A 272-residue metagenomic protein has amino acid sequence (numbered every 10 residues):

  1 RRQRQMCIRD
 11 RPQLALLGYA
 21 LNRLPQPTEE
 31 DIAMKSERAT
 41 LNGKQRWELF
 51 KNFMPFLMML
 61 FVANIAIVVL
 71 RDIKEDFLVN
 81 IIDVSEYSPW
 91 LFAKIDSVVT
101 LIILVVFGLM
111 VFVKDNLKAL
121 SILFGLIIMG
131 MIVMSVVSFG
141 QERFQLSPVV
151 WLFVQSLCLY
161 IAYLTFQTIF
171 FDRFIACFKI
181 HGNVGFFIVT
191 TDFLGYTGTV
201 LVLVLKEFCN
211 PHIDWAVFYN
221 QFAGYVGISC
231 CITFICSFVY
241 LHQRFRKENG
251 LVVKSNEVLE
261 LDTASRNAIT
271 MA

Functional and structural regions predicted by a protein language model:
Q3-I8: Short, small-residue-biased leader/transition segments that mark boundaries at the very start of proteins
L14-R23, L205-H212, G224-N256: Multi-pass alpha-helical transporter architecture, strongest for 12-TM Major Facilitator/SLC carriers used
L49-L70: Pair of pore-lining "gating" transmembrane helices in MFS-fold secondary transporters
D72-W90: Short amphipathic helix-loop junctions that connect adjacent transmembrane helices in Major Facilitator Superfamily/SLC
P89-D115, G130: Transmembrane alpha-helices of Major Facilitator/SLC transporters
A119-L164: C-terminal transmembrane helical hairpin of 12-TM major facilitator-type secondary transporters
A162-F178: Intracellular juxtamembrane helix-capping segments at the cytosolic ends of symmetry-related transmembrane helices
F178-F208: A late C-terminal transmembrane helix in Major Facilitator Superfamily
